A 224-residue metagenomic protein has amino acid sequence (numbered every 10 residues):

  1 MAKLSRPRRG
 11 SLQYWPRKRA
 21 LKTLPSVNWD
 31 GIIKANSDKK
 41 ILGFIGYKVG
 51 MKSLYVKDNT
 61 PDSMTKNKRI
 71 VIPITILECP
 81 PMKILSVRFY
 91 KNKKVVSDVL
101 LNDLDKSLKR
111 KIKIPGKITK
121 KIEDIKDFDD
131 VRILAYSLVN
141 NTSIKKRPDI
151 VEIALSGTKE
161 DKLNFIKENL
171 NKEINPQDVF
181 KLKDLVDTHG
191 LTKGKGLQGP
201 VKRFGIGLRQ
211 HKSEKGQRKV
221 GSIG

Functional and structural regions predicted by a protein language model:
M1-G224: Extended basic (Lys/Arg/His-rich) segments that typically form rRNA-contacting surfaces in ribosomal proteins
